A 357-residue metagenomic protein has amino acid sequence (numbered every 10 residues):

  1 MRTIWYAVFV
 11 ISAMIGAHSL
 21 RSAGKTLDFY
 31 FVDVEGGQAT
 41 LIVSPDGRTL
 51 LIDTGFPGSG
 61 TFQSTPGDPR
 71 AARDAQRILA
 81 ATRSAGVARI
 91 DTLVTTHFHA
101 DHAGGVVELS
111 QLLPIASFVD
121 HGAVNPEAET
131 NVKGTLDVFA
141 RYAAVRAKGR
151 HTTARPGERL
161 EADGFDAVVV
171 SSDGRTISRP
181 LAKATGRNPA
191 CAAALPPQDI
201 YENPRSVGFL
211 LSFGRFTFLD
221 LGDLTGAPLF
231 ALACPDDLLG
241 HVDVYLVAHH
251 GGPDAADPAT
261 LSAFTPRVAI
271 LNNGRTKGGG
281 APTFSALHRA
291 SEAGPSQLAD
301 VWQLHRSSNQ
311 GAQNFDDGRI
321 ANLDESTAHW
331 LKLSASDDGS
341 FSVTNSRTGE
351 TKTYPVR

Functional and structural regions predicted by a protein language model:
M1-W5: Positively charged n-region of N-terminal signal peptides that target proteins for export
Y6-G16: Bacterial N-terminal signal peptides
S19-A23: Sec/Tat signal peptide C-region and signal peptidase I cleavage site
G24-L27, A81, A103-A227, E292-R357: Flexible, acidic/histidine-containing loops and adjacent segments that form or flank the divalent-metal
V32-A39, D46-S84, T95-Q111, D173-A286: Active-site-proximal loop/helix segments of hydrolase catalytic cores
Q38-L41, G349: Gly/Thr-rich phosphate-binding beta-strand-loop-beta motif of the actin/hexokinase/Hsp70
R89-I90, P114-I115, H241-V242, P266 (+1 more regions): Local beta-strand N-terminus motif with an aromatic residue
